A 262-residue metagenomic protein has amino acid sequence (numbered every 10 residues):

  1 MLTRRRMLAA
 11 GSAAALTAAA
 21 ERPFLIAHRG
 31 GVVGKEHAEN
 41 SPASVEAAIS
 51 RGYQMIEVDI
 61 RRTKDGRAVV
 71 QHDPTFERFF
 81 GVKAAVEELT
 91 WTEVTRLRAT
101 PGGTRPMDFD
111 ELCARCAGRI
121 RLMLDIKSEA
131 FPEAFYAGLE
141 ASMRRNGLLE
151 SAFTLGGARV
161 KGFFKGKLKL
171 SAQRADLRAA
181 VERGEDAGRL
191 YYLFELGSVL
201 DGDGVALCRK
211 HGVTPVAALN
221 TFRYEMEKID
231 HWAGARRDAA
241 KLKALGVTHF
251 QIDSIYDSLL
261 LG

Functional and structural regions predicted by a protein language model:
T3, M7-G262: Phosphate-group recognition and catalysis centered on beta-loop-alpha active-site segments
